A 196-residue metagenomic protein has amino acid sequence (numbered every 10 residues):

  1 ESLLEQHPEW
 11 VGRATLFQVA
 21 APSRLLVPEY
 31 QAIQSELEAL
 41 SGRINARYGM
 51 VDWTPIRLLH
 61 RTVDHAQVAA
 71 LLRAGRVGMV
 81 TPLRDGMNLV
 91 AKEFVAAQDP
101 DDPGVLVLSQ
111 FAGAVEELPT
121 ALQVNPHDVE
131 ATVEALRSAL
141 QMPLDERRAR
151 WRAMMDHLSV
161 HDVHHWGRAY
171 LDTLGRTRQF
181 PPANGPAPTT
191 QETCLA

Functional and structural regions predicted by a protein language model:
L4-P8, Q18, S23, S41-Y48 (+3 more regions): A generic secondary-structure signal for well-formed alpha-helical elements
L4-Q6, G12-F17, R73-V160, H165 (+1 more regions): Catalytic binding pocket for nucleotide-activated donors in carbohydrate/polymer assembly enzymes
A20-A66: Nucleotide-activated donor-binding/catalytic signature segment of Leloir-type glycosyltransferases, i.e., the conserved
L25-A32, L71, P119-T120, Y170 (+1 more regions): Short aromatic-enriched loop/helix-cap "lid" or pocket-rim segments at secondary-structure transitions that line
V63-G75: Short acidic alpha-helix that forms the nucleotide-activated donor recognition element in Leloir-type transferases
V163-L195: C-terminal alpha-helical cap of glycosyltransferases
